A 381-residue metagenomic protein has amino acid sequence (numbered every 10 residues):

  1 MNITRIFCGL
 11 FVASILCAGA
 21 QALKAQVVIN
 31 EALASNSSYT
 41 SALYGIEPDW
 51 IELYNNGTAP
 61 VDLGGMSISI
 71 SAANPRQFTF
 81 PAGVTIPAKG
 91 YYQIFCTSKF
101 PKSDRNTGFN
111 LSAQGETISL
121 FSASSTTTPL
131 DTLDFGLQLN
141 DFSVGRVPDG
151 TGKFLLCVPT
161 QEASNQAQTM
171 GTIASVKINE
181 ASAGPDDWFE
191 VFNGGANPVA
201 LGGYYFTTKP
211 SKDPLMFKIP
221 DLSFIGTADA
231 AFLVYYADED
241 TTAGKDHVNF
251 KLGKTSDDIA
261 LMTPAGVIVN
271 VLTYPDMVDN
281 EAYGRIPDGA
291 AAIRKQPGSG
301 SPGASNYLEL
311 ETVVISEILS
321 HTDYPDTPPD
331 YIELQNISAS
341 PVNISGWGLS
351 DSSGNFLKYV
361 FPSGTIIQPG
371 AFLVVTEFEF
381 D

Functional and structural regions predicted by a protein language model:
M1-I6: Positively charged n-region of N-terminal signal peptides that target proteins for export
C8-A18: Bacterial N-terminal signal peptides
L23-D381: Activation on beta-sandwich/Ig-like modules and their edge loops
